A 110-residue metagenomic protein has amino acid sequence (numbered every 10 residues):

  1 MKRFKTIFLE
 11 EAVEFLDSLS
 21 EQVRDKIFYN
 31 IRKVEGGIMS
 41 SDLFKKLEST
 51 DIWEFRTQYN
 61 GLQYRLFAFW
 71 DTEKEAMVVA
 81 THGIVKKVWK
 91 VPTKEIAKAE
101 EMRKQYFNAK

Functional and structural regions predicted by a protein language model:
M1-Q63, T72-V78, K86-K110: Basic, Lys/Arg-enriched alpha-helical interface segments
